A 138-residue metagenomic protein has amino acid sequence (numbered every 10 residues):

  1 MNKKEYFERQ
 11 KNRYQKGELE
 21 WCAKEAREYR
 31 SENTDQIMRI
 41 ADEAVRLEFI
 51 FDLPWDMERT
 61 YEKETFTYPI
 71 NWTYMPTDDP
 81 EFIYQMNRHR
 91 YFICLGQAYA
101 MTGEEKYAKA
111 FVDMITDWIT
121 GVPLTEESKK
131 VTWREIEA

Functional and structural regions predicted by a protein language model:
M1-D56: Extreme N-terminal leader/anchor segments
Y14-Q15, C22, Y29, I37 (+6 more regions): Amphipathic alpha-helical interaction segments
M38, D42, R59, N71-D78 (+1 more regions): Short, well-ordered helical secondary-structure segments
D52-T73: Short alpha-helical hairpin
K63, P76-A138: Aromatic-lined, polymer-binding surfaces characteristic of secreted/periplasmic polysaccharide-degrading enzymes
